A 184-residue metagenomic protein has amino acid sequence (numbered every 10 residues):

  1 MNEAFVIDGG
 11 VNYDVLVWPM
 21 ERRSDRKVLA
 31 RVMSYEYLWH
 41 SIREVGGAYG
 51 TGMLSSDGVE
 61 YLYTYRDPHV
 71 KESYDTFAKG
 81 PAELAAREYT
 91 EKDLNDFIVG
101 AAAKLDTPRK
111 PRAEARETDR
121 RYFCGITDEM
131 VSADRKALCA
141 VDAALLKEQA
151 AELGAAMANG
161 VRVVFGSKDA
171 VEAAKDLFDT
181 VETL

Functional and structural regions predicted by a protein language model:
M1-N12, M20-E21, A170-L184: An aromatic/glycine/proline-enriched structural segment found at the starts of mature extracellular/organellar domains
N2-A4, L38-W39, A48-G52, K147-L153: Generic recognition of flexible, low-complexity loop/linker segments
V11-D25, L38-A143, A158-G166: M16 family metallopeptidases and their MPP-like homologs
V28: Short, conserved micro-motifs enriched in small and acidic residues
Y35: Conserved, well-structured core segments that form the ligand-binding/active-site neighborhood of functional domains
A140-L184: In a subset of proteins, long, contiguous C-terminal domains/tails are tracked
